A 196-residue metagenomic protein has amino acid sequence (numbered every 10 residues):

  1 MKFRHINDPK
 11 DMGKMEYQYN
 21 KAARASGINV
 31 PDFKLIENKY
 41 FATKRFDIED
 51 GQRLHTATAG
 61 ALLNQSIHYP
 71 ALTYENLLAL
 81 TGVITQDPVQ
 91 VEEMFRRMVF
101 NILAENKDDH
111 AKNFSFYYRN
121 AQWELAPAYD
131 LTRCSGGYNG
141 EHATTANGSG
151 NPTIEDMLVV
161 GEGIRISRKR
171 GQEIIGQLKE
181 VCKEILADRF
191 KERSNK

Functional and structural regions predicted by a protein language model:
M1-I67: Conserved ATP-binding subdomain of kinase catalytic cores across diverse folds
H5-N7, T85-Q86, T144-T145: Short, contiguous strand/loop micro-motifs
K10-E16, N20-R24, Y74-G136: Conserved kinase catalytic-core segment
N29-K34, H110-A111, K169: Acidic/polar loop patches that form or flank catalytic/metal-binding clefts of enzymes that bind anionic ligands
E37-A42, N113-N120, G176-E180: A glycine-rich phosphate-binding loop feature that marks nucleotide/adenosyl-phosphate handling sites
F41-D47, P127, K183-R189: A short beta-strand motif that forms the metal-chelation/ATP-contact edge of phosphoryl-transfer active sites
L62-N64, H68-L77, Y118-K169: Catalytic-core segments of enzymes that bind and process phosphorylated/nucleotide-bearing substrates
S149-K196: Mobile late-domain/C-terminal helix-loop "cap" segments that border catalytic sites or the cytosolic face
